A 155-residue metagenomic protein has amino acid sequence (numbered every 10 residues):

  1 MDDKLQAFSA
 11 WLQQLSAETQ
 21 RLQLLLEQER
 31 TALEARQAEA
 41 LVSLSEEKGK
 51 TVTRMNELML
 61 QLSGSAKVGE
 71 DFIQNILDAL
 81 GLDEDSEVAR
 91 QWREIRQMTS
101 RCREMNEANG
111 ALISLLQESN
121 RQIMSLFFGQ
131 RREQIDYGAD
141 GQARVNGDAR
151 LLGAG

Functional and structural regions predicted by a protein language model:
M1-A79, A89-R90, E104: Extended, charge-rich alpha-helical scaffolding segments
A79-G155: Short terminal interaction segments
